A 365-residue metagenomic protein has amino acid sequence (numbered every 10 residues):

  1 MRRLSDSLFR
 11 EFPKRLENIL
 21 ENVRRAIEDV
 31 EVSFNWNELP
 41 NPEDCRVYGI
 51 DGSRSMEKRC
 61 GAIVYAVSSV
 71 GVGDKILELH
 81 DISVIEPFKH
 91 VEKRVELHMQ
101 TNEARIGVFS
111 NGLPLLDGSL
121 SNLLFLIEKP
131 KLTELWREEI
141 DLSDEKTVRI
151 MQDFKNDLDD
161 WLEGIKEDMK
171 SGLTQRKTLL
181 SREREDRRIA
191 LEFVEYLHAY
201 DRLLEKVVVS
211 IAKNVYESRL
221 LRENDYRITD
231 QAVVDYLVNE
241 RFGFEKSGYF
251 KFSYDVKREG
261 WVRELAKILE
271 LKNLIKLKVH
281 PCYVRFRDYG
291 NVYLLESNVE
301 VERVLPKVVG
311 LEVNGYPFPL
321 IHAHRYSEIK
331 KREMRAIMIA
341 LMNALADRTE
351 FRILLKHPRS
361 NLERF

Functional and structural regions predicted by a protein language model:
M1-C45, E57, L97-F365: Long, contiguous domain-sized segments
V47-I50: Short hydrophobic beta-strand that contains or immediately precedes a catalytic carboxylate
G52-E92: Acidic, metal-ligating active-site segments
